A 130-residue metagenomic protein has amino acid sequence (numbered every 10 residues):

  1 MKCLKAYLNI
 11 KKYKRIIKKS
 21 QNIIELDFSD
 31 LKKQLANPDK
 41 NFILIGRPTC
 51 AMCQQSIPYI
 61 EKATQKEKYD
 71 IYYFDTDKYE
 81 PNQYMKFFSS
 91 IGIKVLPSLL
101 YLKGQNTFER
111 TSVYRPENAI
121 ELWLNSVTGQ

Functional and structural regions predicted by a protein language model:
M1-K40, A119, T128-Q130: N-terminal leader/targeting and pre-domain segments
N22-L26, I45, T64, K68-Y84: Thiol-based oxidoreductase modules, predominantly thioredoxin-like and allied folds used for disulfide exchange
F28-Y69: Local sequence-structure signature of Cys/Sec-based thiol-disulfide redox active-site neighborhoods
K33-Q34, F87, W123: CheY-like receiver
P48-A51, K78-Y79, T107: Solvent-exposed loop/turn segments at secondary-structure junctions within structured extracellular/periplasmic domains
I57-I60, F87-S89, Y114-P116: Short, glycine/charged-enriched secondary-structure capping and boundary segments
Y79-P97: Short Fe-S-cluster ligation motifs
K94-V95, L100-Q130: Non-catalytic, surface beta->alpha helical segment in thiol-disulfide oxidoreductase systems
